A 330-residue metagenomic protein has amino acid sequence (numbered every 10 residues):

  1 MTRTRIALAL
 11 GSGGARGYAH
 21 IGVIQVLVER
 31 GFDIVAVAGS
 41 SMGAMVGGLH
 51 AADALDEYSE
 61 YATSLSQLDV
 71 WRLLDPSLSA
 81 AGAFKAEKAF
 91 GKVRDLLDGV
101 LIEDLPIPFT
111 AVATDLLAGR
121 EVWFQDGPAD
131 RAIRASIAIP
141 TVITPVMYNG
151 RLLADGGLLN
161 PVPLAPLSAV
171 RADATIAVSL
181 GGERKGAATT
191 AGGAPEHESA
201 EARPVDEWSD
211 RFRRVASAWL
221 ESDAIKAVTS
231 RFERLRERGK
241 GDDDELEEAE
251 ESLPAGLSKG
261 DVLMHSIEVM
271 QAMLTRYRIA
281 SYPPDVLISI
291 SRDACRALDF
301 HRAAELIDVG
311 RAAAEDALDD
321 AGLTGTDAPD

Functional and structural regions predicted by a protein language model:
M1-S40, G48-D330: Patatin-like phospholipase
